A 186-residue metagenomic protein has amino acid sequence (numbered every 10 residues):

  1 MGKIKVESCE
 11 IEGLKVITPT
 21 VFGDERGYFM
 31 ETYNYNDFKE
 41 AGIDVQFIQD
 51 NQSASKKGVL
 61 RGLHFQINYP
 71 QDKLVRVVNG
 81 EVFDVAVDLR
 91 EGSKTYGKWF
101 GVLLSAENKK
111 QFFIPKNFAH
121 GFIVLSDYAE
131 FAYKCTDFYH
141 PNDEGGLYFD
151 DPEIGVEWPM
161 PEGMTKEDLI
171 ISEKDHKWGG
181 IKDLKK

Functional and structural regions predicted by a protein language model:
M1-E107, S126-Y128, C135-K186: Non-catalytic, conserved peripheral segments adjacent to functional cores
F112, H120-L125, Y133: Short beta-strand His + acidic residue motifs that chelate non-heme Fe in jelly-roll/DSBH and cupin folds
